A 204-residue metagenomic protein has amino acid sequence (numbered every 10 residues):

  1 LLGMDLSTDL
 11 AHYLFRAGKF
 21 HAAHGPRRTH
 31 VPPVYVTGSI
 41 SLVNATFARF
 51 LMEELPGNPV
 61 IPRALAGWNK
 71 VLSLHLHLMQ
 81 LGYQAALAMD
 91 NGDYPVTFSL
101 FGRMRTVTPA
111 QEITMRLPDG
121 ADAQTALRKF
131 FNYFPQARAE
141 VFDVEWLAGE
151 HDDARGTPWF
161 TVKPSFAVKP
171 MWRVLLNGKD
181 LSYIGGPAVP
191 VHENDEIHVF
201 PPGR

Functional and structural regions predicted by a protein language model:
L1-M52: Heme-based O2/NO sensor domains and their adjacent alpha-helical segments, primarily globin folds but also including
L2-L10, A22-R28, L76, Q80 (+3 more regions): Residue-level signal for secondary-structure boundary elements
R16-A17, G67, V71, V144: Short acidic/histidine-centered micro-motifs embedded in hydrophobic/aromatic stretches that mark compact functional
G38, L42, R63, G67-K70 (+1 more regions): Amphipathic alpha-helical interaction segments
N44-A48, M52, S73, H77 (+1 more regions): Amphipathic alpha-helical core segments of compact helical bundles
E53-D93: Short terminal or interdomain "cap/linker" segment that borders an active site or interface and mediates
A88-R204: Ubiquitin-like/PB1-type beta-grasp interaction modules and other compact soluble beta-rich domains
